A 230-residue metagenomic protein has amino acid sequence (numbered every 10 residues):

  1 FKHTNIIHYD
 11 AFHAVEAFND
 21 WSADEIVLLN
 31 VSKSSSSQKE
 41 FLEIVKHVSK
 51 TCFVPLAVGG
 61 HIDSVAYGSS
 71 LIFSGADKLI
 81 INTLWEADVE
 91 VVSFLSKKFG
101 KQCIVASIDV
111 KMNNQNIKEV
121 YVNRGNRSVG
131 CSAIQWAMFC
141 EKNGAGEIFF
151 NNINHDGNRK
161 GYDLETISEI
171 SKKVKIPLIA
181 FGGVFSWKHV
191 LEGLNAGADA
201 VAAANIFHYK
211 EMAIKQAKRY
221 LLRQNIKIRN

Functional and structural regions predicted by a protein language model:
F1-D20: Short catalytic helix/loop segments, enriched in acidic residues and glycine and frequently bearing histidine
F1-T4, I72, A76-F150, N154-H155: Conserved anion-binding
I7, K39-K46, V89, V129-I134 (+1 more regions): Charged helix-capping and loop-helix junction motifs
F18, I26, L71, A106 (+5 more regions): Conserved, mostly hydrophobic/aromatic
E25-E43, T83, F149-K160: Glycine-rich, proline-tolerant flexible connector loops at the mouths of alpha/beta enzymes
I26-L28, L56-G60, L79-I81, I104-I108 (+3 more regions): Hydrophobic faces of well-ordered beta-strands that scaffold small-molecule active sites in alpha/beta enzyme cores
T51-K78, E165-V201: Catalytic cores of alpha/beta
S70-V91, N152-G157, G183-Q216: Glycine-rich phosphate-binding active-site loops on the catalytic face of alpha/beta enzymes
